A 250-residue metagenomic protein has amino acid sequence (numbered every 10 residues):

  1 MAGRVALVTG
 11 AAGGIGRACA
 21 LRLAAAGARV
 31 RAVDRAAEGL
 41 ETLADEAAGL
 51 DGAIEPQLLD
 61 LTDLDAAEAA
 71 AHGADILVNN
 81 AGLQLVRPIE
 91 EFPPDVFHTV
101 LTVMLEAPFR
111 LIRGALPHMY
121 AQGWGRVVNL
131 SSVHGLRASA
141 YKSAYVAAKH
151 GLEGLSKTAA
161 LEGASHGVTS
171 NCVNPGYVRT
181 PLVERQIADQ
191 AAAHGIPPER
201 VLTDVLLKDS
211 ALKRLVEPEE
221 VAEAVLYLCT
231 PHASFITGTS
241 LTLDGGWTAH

Functional and structural regions predicted by a protein language model:
V5, A12-G13: Conserved glycine-rich cofactor-binding loop
P88-I89, P93-L101, V127, L206: Substrate-binding pocket helix/loop in short-chain dehydrogenase/reductase
E90, R137-A144, S165-H166, K213 (+1 more regions): Active-site loop immediately N-terminal to the catalytic Tyr-X3-Lys motif of short-chain dehydrogenase/reductase
F109, L116, W124, L212-L243 (+1 more regions): C-terminal substrate-recognition "lid" of short-chain dehydrogenase/reductases
I112, A148, S156: Active-site helix of classical SDR
S132: Residue(s) in the substrate-gating loop at a strand-loop-helix junction that position the organic substrate next
A164, T169, I236-G238: Short, small/polar-rich loop/turn modules that mediate ligand/substrate recognition or access, typified
